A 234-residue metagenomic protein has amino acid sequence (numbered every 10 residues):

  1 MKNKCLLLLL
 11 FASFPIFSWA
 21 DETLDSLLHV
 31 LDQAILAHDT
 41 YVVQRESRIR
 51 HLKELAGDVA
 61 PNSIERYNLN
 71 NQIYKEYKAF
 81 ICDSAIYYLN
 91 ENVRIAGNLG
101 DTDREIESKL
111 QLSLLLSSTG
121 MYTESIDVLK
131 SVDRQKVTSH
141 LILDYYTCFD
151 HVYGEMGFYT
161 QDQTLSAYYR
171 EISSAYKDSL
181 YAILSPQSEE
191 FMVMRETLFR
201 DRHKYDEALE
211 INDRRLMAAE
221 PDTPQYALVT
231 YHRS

Functional and structural regions predicted by a protein language model:
M1-C5, W19: Short, Lys/Arg-enriched, disordered terminal segments
K4-F14: Sec-dependent N-terminal signal peptides
P15-S234: A "functional boundary" signal
